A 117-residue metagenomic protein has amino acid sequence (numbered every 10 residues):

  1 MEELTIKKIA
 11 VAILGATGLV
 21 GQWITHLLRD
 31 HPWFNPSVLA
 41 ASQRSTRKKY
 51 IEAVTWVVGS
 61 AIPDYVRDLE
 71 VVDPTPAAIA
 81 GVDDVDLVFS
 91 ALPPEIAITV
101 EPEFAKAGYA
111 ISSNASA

Functional and structural regions predicted by a protein language model:
M1-A117: N-terminal Rossmann-like NAD(P) cofactor-binding subdomain of oxidoreductases, focused on the glycine-rich
